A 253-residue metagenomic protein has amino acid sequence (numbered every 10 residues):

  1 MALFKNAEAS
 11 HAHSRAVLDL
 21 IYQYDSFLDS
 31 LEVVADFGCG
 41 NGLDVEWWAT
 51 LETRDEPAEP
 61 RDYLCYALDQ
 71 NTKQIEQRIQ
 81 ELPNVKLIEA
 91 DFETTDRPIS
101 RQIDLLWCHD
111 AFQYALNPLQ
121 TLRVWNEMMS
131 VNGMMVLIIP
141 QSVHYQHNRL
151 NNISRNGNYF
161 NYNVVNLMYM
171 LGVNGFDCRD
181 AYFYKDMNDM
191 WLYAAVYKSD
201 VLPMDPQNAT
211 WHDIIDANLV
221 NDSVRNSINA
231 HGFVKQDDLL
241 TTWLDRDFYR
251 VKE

Functional and structural regions predicted by a protein language model:
M1-S100, L105, H109, L122 (+2 more regions): Conserved N-terminal segment of class I S-adenosyl-L-methionine
H109-F112, I138: Residues lining the SAM
L116-Q120, H147: Short N-terminal helix/helix-N-cap motif within the alpha/beta-hydrolase-1
L119-M134: A short glycine-rich, Lys/Arg-flanked "PGG" loop and its adjoining helix->strand segment in the class I
L137-F160: Short, glycine-/aromatic-enriched active-site segment of Class I SAM-dependent methyltransferases
Y159-N174: Short alpha-helix
F176-M187: Conserved S-adenosyl-L-methionine
D189-A194: Short hydrophobic/aromatic beta-strand or adjacent loop that forms the aromatic wall/cage of a ligand/substrate-binding
